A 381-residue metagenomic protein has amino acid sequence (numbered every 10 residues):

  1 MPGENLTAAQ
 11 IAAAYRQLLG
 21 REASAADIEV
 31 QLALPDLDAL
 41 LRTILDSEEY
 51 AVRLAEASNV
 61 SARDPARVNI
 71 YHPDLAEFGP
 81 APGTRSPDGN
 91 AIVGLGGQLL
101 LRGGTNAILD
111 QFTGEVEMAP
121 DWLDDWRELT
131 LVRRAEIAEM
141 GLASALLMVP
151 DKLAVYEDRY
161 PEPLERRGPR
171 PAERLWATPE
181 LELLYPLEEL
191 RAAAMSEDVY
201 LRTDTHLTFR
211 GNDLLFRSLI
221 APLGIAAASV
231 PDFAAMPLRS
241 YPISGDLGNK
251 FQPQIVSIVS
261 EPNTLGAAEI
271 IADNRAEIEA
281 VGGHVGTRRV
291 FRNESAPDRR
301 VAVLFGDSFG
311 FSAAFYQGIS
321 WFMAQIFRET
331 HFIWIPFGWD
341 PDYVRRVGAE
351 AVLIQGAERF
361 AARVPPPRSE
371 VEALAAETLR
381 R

Functional and structural regions predicted by a protein language model:
M1-A62: Substrate/cofactor-recognition hotspot
A57-R381: Extracellular glycan-modifying ectodomains
